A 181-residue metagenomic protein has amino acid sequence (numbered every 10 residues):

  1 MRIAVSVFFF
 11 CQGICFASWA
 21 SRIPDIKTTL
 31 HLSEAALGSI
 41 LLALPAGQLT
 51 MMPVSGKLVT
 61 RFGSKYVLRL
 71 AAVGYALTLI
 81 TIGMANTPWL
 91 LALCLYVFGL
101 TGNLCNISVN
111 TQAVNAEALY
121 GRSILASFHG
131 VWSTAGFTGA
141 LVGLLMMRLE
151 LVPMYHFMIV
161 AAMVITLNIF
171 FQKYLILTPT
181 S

Functional and structural regions predicted by a protein language model:
M1-P24, T28, Y96-V97: Pair of pore-lining "gating" transmembrane helices in MFS-fold secondary transporters
A17, L44-P53, G136-F137: Residue-level signature of mid-helix packing/kink "hotspots" within the transmembrane helices of 12-pass Major
I23, L32-L41, L125: Juxtamembrane helix-start elements in MFS-like secondary transporters
T50-W89: Conserved MFS/SLC helix-loop-helix module at the cytosolic interface between two early adjacent transmembrane helices
T78-I82, F98, F171: MFS-fold secondary transporters
C94-G130: Cytoplasmic helix-loop-helix junction between adjacent transmembrane helices in 12-TM secondary transporters
M154-K173: Symmetry-related core transmembrane helices of the 12-TM Major Facilitator Superfamily/SLC fold
